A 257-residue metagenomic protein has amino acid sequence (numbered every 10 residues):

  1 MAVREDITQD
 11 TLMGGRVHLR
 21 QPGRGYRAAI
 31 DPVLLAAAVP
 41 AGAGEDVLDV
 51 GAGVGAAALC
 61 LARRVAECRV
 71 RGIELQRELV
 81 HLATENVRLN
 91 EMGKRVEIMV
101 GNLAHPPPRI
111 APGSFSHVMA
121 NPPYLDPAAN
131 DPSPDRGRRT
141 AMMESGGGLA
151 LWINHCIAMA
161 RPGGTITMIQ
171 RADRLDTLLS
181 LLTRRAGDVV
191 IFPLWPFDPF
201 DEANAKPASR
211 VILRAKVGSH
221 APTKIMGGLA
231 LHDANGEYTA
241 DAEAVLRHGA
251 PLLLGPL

Functional and structural regions predicted by a protein language model:
A2-G42: Class I SAM-dependent transferase core
R20, E97-M99, V190-F192: General small-molecule cofactor/ligand-binding pocket signal
R24, G146-P199: Conserved Class I SAM-dependent methyltransferase catalytic core
L35, N121, W152, A215: Residue-level signal for inorganic ion chemistry
A38-P134: Conserved SAM/SAH cofactor-binding pocket of Class I
V47-V50, N86, F115-H117, L178 (+4 more regions): Structured catalytic cores of enzymes that bind and process phosphorylated ligands/cofactors
P122-W152, A158: Mobile active-site "lid"/loop adjacent to the S-adenosyl-L-methionine
E202-L257: SAM/dcSAM-binding transferase cores
